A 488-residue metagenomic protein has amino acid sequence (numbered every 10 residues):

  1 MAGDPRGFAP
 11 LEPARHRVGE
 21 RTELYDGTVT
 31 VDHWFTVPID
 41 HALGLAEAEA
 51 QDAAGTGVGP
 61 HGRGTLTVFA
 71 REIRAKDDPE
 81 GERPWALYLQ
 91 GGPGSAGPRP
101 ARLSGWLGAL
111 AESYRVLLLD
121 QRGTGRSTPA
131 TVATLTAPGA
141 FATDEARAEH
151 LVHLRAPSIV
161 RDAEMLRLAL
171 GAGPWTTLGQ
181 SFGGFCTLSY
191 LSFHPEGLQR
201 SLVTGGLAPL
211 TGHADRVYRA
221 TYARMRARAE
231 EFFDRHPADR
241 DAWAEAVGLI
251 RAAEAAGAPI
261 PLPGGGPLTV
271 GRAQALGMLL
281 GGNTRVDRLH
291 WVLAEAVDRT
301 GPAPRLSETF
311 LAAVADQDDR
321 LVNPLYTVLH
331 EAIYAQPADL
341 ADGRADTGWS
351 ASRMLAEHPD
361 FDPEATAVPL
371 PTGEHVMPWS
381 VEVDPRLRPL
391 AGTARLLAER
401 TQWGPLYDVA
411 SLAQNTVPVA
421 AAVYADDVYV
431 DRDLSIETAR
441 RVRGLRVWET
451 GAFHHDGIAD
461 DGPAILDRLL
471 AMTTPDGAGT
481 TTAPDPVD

Functional and structural regions predicted by a protein language model:
D4, A9-G264, W379, D384-L397 (+4 more regions): Gly/Pro-rich cap/lid or specificity-loop segments adjacent to the active site
A75, R440-R443: Charged, amphipathic alpha-helical interaction segments
L198, V442-L445: Core-facing hydrophobic residues within beta-strands of well-ordered domains
P259-R400: Alpha/beta-hydrolase fold active-site neighborhood
V292-A294, D431-R440: Short alpha-helix in the alpha/beta-hydrolase fold that links the catalytic acid
A413-V419, R443-G444: Short, proline-enriched alpha-helix->beta-strand connector loops that line the catalytic pocket of alpha/beta-hydrolase
